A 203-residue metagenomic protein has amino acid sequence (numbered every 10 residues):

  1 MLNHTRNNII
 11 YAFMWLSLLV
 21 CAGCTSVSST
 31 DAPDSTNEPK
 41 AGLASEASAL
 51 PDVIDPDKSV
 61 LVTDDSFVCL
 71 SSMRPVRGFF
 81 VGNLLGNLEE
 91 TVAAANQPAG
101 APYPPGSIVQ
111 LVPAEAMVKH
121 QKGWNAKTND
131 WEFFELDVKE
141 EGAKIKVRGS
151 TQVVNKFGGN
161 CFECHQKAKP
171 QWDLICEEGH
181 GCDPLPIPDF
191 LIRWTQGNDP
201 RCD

Functional and structural regions predicted by a protein language model:
L2-M14: Bacterial N-terminal signal peptides that target proteins for export
Y11-S17, A41, S48: Intrinsic-disorder/low-complexity peptide segments enriched for small residues
V20-G23: C-terminal motif of bacterial Sec signal peptides marking the signal peptidase cleavage site
T25-N37: Bacterial Sec signal peptide processing site at the extreme N-terminus
S28-D31, D55-P56, L70, V76-R77 (+1 more regions): Sequence context surrounding c-type heme c attachment/ligation sites in exported
E38-P105: N-terminal secretory signal peptides
